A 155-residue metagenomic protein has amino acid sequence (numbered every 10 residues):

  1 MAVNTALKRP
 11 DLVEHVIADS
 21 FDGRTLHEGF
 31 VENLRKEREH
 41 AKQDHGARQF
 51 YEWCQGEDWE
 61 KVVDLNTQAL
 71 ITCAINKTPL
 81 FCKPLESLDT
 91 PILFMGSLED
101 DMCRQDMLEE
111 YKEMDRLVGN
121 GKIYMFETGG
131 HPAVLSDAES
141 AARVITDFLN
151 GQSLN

Functional and structural regions predicted by a protein language model:
M1-D44: Flexible "cap/lid" loop of the alpha/beta hydrolase fold
G23-R24, F94, H131: Active-site micro-motifs of SAM-dependent methyltransferase domains
H27-E32, D106-L108, S136-A138: Short aromatic-enriched loop/helix-cap "lid" or pocket-rim segments at secondary-structure transitions that line
Q68-P84: Active-site nucleophile elbow and catalytic-triad environment of alpha/beta-hydrolase enzymes
L85-D89, R116-G119: Short, conserved loop/helix-junction motifs that constitute active-site signature segments in enzyme catalytic cores
L88, F94-G96: Short beta-strand/loop motif that positions the catalytic acidic residue of the alpha/beta-hydrolase fold
G96-G129, L135: Conserved loop-alpha-helix segment in the C-terminal half of the alpha/beta-hydrolase fold that carries the catalytic
G121-N155: Catalytic active-site module of serine/aspartate enzymes centered on a nucleophile-bearing elbow/loop
